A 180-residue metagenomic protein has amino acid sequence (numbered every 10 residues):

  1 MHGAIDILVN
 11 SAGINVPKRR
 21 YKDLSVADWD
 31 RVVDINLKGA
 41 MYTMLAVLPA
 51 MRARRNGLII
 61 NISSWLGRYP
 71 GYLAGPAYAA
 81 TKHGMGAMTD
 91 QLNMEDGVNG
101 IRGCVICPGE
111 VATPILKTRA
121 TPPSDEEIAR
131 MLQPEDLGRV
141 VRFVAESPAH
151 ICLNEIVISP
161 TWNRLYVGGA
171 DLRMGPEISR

Functional and structural regions predicted by a protein language model:
M1-L8, R102, C152: A glycine-rich helix->loop->beta "capping" turn within Rossmann-like NAD(P)(H)-dependent oxidoreductase domains
R19-Y21, D28-D30: Substrate-binding pocket helix/loop in short-chain dehydrogenase/reductase
L24, P70-A79, Q91: Active-site loop-to-helix junction immediately N-terminal to the catalytic Tyr of the SDR YXXXK motif in Rossmann-fold
M44, T81: Active-site helix of classical SDR
S64: Residue(s) in the substrate-gating loop at a strand-loop-helix junction that position the organic substrate next
Y69-P70, Q91-I101: Active-site-adjacent segment of SDR/Rossmann-fold oxidoreductases
V105-I106, D125-V167, D171: C-terminal helical subdomain
